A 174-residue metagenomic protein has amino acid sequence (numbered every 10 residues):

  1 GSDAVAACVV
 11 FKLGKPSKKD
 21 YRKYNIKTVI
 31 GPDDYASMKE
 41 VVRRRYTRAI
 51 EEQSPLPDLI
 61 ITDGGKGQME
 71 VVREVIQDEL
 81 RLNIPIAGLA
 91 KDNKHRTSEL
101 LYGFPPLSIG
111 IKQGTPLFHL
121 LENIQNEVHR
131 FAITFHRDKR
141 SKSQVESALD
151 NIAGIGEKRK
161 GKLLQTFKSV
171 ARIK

Functional and structural regions predicted by a protein language model:
G1-K174: Acidic, glycine-enriched active-site microenvironments
